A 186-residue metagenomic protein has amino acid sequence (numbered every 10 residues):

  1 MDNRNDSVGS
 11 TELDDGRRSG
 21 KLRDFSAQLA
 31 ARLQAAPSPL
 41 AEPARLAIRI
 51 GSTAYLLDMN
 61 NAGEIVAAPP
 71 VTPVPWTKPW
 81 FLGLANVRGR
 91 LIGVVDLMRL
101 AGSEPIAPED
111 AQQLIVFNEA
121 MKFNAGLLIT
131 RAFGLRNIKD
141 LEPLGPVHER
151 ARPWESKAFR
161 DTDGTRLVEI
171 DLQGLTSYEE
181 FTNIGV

Functional and structural regions predicted by a protein language model:
M1-V186: An acidic, low-aromatic, low-complexity terminal/linker signal
